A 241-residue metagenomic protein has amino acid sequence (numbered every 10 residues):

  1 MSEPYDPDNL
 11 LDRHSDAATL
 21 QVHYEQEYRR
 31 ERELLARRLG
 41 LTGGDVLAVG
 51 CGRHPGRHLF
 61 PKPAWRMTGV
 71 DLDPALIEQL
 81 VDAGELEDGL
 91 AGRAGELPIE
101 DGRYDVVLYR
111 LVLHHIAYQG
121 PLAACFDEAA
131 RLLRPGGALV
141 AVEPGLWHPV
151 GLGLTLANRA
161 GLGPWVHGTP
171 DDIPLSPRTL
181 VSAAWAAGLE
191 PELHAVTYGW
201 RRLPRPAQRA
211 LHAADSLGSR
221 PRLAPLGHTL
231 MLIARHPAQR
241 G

Functional and structural regions predicted by a protein language model:
M1-L41: Conserved class I S-adenosyl-L-methionine
L47-E96: Class I SAM-dependent methyltransferase SAM/SAH-binding core
G95-V107: A short acidic, Gly/Pro-enriched loop at the edge of an enzyme's catalytic core that lines a small-molecule cofactor
Y109-L113: A short beta-strand submotif of the Rossmann-like class I SAM-dependent methyltransferase core that lines
A123-P135: A short glycine-rich, Lys/Arg-flanked "PGG" loop and its adjoining helix->strand segment in the class I
V140-L162: Conserved class I S-adenosyl-L-methionine
D171-G188: Short alpha-helix
P191-G241: A C-terminal cap/extension of S-adenosyl-L-methionine-dependent methyltransferases that defines the acceptor-substrate
